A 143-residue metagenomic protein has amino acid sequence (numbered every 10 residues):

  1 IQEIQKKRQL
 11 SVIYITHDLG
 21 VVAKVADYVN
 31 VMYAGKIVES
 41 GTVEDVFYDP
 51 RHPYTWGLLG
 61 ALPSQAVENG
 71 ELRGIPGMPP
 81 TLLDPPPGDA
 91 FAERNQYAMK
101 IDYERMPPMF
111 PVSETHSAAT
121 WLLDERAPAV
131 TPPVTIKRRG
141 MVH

Functional and structural regions predicted by a protein language model:
I1-G70: P-loop NTP-binding/switch modules centered on Walker-like glycine-rich loops
T42-H143: Charged, flexible cofactor/metal-binding loops and thiol motifs
